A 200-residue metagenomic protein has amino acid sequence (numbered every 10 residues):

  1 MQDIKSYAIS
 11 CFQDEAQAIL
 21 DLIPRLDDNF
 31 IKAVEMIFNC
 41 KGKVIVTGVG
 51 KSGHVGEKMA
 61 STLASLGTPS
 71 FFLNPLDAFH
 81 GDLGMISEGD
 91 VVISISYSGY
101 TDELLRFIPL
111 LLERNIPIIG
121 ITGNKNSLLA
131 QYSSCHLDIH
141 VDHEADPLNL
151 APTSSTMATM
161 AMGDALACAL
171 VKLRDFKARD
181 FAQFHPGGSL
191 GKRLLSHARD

Functional and structural regions predicted by a protein language model:
M1-N39: An N-terminal, well-structured beta->alpha segment
I9-D14, M59, L63, S196-D200: Short, basic/glycine-rich phosphate-binding loops at helix/coil junctions that contact nucleotide phosphates
I31, G84, E88-V91, S155 (+3 more regions): Short capping/connector residues at structural and topological boundaries
G42-V171: Glycine-rich phosphate-binding loops that contact phosphosugars or nucleotide phosphates
Q131, A145, K172-D200: Internal, active-site/partner-interface "lid" segment
